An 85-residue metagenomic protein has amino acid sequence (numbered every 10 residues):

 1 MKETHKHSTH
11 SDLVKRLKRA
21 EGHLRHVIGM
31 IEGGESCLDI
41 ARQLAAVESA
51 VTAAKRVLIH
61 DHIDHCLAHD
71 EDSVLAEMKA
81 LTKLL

Functional and structural regions predicted by a protein language model:
M1-L85: Solvent-exposed interaction patches of small proteins and small membrane subunits
